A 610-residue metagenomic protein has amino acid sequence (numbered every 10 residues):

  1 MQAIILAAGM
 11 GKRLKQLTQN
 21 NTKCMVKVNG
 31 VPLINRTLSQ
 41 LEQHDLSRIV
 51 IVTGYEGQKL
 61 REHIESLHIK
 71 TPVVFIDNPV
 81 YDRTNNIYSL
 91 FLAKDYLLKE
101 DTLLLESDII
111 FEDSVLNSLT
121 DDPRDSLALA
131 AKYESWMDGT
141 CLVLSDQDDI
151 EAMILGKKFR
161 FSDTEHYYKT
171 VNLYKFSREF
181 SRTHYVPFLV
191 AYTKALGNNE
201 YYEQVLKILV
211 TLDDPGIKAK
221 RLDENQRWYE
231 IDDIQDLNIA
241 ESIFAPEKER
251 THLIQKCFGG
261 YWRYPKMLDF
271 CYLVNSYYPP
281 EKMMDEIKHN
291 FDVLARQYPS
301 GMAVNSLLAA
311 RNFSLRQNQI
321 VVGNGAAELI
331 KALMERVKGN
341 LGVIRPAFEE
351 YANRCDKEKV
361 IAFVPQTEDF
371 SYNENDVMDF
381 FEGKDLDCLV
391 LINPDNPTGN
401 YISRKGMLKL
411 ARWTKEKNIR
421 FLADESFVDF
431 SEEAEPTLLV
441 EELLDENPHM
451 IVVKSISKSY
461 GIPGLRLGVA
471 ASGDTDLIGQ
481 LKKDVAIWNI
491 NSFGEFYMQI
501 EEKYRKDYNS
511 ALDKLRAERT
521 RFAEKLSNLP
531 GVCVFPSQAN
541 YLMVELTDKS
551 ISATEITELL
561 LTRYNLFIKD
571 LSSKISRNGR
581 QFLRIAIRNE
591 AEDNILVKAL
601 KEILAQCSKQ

Functional and structural regions predicted by a protein language model:
M1-I5, V31-T102: Conserved N-terminal catalytic core of the sugar/cofactor nucleotidyltransferase
M1-T18: N-terminal nucleotide-binding beta1-loop-alpha1 segment
F75, F370-A434: Active-site phosphate-binding strand-loop segment of PLP-dependent enzymes
E112-L196: Conserved core of the sugar-phosphate nucleotidyltransferase
Y168-T170, Y278-P280, G301, H449-N528 (+1 more regions): PLP-dependent aminotransferase class I/II
I239-Q297, K384-D385, I419: N-terminal "arm"/small-domain region of PLP-dependent enzymes with the aminotransferase-like
P279, T562-R563, K574-Q610: PLP-dependent enzyme catalytic core of the Aspartate aminotransferase-like
R516, L529-R563: Conserved PLP-binding catalytic core of the aspartate aminotransferase-like
